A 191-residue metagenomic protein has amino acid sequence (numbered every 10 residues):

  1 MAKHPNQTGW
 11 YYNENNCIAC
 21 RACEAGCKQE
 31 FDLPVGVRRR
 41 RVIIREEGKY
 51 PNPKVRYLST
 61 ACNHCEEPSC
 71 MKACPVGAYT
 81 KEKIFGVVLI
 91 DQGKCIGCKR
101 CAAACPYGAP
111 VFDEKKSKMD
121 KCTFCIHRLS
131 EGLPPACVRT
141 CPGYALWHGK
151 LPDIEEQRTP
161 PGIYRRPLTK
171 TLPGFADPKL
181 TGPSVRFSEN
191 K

Functional and structural regions predicted by a protein language model:
M1-K191: Non-ligating segments of multi-cofactor redox enzymes
